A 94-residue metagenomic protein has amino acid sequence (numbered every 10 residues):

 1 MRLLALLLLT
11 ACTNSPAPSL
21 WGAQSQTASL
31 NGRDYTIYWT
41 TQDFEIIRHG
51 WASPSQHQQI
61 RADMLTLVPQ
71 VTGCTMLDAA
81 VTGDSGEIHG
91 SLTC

Functional and structural regions predicted by a protein language model:
M1-A17: Sec-dependent bacterial lipoprotein signal peptides
N14-G22, M76-D78, C94: Non-transmembrane, interaction-prone segments in cytosolic or luminal domains
S15-L20, S25-T27, Q56-H57, R61-A62: Mixed-charge, polar/low-complexity N-terminal
L20-E45: Post-signal peptide N-terminal segment of mature Sec-exported envelope proteins
R33, D43-C94: Intrinsically disordered, glycine/charged-rich N-terminal periplasmic/extracytoplasmic linker segments that lie
